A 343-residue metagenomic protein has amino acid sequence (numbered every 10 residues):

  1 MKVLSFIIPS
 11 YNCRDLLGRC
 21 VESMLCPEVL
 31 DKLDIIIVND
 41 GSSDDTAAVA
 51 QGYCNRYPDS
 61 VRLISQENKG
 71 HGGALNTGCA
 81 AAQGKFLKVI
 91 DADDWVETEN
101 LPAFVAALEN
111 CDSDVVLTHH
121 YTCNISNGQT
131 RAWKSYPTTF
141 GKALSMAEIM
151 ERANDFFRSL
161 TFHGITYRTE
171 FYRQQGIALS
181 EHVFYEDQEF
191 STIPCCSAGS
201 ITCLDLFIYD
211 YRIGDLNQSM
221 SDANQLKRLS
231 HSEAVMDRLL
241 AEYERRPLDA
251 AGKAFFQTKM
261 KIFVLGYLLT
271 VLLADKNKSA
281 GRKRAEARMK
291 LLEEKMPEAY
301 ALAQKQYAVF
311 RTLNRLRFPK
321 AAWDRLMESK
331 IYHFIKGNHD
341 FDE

Functional and structural regions predicted by a protein language model:
K2-S5, D34, E189: Cell-envelope/extracellular polymer assembly enzymes that use nucleotide-activated donors
C13-C26: Short, well-formed alpha-helical segments that are part of the catalytic scaffolds of diverse glycosyltransferases
L16-G18, D44-Y53, S65, W95 (+1 more regions): Acidic helix N-cap motif at the loop->helix transition within catalytic regions of sugar-transfer enzymes
S23, N39-A48, D91: A conserved acidic beta->alpha catalytic loop
A47-A81: Conserved donor nucleotide-binding strand/loop of the catalytic core
H71-L75, A92-L204, Y209-K227: Donor-binding/catalytic cores of nucleotide-activated saccharide and glycerol-phosphate transferases/polymerases
L87: Short aromatic/hydrophobic "clamp" motif used to bind/position activated sugar donors
S113, L273-E343: Membrane-interface aromatic/basic loop that binds lipid-linked glycans or pyrophosphate carriers, typified by
